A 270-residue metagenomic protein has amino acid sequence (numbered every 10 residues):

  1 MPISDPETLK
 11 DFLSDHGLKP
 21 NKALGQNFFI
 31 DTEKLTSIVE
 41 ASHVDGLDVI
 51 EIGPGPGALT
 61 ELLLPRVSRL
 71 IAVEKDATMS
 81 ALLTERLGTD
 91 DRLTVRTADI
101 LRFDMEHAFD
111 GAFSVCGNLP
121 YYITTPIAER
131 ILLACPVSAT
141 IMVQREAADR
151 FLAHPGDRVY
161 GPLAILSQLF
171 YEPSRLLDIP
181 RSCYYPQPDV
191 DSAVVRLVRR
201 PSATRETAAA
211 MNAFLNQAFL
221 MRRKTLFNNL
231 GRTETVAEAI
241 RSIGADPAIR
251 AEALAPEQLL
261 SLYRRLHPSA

Functional and structural regions predicted by a protein language model:
M1-Q217, R241, E252, Q258-A270: Catalytic cores of RNA-modifying enzymes
M221: An anion/pyrophosphate-binding glycine-rich loop and adjacent beta-alpha core in soluble alpha-beta enzymes
N229: Conserved active-site loop/cleft motifs that coordinate metal ions or position small ligands
R232-E234: Short amphipathic alpha-helix segments
E238-P247: Short helix/strand-capping connector loops at secondary-structure junctions
P247-A253: Short, flexible active-site recognition loops that position polar ligands and cofactors
